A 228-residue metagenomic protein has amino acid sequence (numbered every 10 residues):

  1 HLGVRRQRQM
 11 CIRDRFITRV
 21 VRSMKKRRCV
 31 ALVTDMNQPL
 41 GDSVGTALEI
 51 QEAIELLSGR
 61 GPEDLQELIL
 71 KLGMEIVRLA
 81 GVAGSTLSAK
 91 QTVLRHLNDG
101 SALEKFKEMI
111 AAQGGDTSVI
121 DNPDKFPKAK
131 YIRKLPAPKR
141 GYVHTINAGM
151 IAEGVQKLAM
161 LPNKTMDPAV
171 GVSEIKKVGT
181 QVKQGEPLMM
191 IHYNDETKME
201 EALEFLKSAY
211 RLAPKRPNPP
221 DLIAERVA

Functional and structural regions predicted by a protein language model:
H1, L79, M189: Short, flexible active-site loop motifs that bind/organize anionic cofactors or intermediates
H1-I12: Single conserved hydrophobic/aromatic residue that forms the stacking wall/gate of nucleotide- or nucleobase-binding
R13, I17: Aromatic/hydrophobic pocket-lining residues that form π-stacking "cages" and hydrophobic walls in ligand
V20-M24, R28-V33, N37-D167, E174-T180 (+3 more regions): A glycine- and small/hydrophobic-rich beta-loop-beta segment that serves as a flexible "lid/hinge" or phosphate-binding
V178-M190: Short, well-structured beta-strand-loop connectors
